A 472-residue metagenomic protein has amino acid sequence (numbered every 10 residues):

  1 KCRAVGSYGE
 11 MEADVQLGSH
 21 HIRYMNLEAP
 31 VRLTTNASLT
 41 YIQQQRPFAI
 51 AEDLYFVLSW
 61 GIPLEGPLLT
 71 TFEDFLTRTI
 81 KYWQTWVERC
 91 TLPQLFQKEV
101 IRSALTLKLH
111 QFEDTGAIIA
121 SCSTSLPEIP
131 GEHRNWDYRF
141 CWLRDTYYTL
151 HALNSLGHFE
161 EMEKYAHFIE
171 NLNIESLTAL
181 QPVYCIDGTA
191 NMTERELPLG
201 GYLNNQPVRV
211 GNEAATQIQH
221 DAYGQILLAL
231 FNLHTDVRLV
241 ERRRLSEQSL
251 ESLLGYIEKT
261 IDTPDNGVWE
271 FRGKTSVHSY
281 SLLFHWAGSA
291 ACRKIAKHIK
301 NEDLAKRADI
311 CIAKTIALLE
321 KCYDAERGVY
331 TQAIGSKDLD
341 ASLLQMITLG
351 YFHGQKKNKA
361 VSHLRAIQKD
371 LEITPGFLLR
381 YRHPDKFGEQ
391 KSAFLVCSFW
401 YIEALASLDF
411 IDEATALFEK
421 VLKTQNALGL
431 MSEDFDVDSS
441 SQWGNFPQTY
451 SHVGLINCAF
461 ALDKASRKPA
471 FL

Functional and structural regions predicted by a protein language model:
K1-L472: Acidic, mature catalytic/reactive cores of soluble proteins
